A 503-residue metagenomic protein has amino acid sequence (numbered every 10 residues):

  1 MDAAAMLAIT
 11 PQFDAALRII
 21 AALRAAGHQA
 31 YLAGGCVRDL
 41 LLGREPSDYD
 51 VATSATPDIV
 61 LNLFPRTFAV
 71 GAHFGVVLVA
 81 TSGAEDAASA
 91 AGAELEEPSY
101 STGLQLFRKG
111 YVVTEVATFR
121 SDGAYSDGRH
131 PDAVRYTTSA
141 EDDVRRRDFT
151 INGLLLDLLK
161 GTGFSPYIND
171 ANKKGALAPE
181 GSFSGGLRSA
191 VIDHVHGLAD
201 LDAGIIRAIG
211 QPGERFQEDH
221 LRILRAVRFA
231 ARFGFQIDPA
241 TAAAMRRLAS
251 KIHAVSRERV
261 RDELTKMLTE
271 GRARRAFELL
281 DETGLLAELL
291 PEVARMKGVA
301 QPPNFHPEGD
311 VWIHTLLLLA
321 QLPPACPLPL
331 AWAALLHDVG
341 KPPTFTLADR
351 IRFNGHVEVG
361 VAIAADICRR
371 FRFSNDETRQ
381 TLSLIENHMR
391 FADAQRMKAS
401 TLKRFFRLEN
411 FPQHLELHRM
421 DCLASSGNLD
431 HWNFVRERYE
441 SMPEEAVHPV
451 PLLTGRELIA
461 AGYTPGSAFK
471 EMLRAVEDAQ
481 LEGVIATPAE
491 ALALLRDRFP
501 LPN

Functional and structural regions predicted by a protein language model:
M1-N503: Catalytic cores of the polymerase beta-like nucleotidyltransferase superfamily and closely associated nucleotide
